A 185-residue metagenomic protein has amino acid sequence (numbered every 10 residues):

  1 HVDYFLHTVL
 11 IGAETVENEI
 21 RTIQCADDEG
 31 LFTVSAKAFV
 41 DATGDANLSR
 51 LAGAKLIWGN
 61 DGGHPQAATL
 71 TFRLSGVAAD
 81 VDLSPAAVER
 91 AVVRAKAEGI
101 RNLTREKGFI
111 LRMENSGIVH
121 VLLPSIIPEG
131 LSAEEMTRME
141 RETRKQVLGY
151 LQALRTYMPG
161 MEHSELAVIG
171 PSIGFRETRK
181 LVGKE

Functional and structural regions predicted by a protein language model:
H1-Y4: N-terminal Rossmann-like dinucleotide/flavin-binding domain of flavoprotein oxidoreductases that bind FAD/FMN
L6-L10, A26-D27, L31-A38, A42-E185: Flavin (FAD/FMN)-binding glycine-rich loop and adjacent Rossmann-like elements that form
L6-R21: A conserved short coil-to-beta-strand element within the FAD-binding core of flavoproteins
